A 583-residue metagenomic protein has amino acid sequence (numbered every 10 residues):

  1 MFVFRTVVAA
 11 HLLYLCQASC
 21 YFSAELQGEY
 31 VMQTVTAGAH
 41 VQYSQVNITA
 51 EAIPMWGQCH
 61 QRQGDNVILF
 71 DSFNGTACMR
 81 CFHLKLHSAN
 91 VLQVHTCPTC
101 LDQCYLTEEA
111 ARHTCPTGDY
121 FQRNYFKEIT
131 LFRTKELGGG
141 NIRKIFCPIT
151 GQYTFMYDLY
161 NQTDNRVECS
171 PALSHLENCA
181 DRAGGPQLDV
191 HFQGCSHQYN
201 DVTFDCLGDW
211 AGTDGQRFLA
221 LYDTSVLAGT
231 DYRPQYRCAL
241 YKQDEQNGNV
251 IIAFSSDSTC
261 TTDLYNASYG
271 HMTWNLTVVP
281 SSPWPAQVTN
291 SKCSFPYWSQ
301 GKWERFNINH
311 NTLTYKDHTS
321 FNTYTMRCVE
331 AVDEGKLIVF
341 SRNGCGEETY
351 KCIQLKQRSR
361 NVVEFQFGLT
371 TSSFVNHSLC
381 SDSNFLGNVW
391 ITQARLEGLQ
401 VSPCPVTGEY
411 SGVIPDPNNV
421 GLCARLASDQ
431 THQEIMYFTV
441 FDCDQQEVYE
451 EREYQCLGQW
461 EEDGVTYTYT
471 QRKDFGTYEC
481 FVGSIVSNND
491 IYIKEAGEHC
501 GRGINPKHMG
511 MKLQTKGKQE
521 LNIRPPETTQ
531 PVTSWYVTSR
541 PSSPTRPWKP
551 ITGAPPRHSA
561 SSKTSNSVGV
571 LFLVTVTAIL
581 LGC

Functional and structural regions predicted by a protein language model:
F2-A18, G569-G582: Cleavable N-terminal signal peptides of Sec/SRP-targeted secreted and luminal proteins
V3, L15-Q17, I68-L69, G140-N141 (+5 more regions): Eukaryotic intrinsically disordered and solvent-exposed regulatory patches
C16-A50, Y105-Q198, A239, S256 (+5 more regions): Tryptophan-anchored aromatic micro-motifs
V46-Q103, N178-N247, I308-Q366, V420 (+2 more regions): Contiguous, well-ordered beta-strand patches that form the walls/edges of small beta-barrel/beta-sandwich domains
C78-C81, C97-C104, C238, D257-T262 (+6 more regions): Functionally engaged cysteine thiol sites
T203, W210, G229-E245, V250-F254 (+6 more regions): Eukaryotic low-complexity, acidic/Ser/Thr/Pro-rich regulatory regions of large signaling scaffolds and adaptors
N505, E520, A560-T564, V574-L580: In a subset of proteins, long, contiguous C-terminal domains/tails are tracked
R524-V570: C-terminal GPI-anchoring signal of eukaryotic secretory precursors
